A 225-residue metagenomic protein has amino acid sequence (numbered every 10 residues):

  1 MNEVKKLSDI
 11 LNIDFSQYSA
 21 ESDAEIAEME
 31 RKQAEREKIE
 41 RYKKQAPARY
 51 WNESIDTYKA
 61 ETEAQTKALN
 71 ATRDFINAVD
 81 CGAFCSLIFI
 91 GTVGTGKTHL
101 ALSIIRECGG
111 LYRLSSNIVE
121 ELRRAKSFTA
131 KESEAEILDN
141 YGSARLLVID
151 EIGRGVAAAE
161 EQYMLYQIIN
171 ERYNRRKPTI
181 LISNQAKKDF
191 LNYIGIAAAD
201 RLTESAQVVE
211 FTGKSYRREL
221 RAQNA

Functional and structural regions predicted by a protein language model:
M1-K67, D74, V208-V209, G213 (+1 more regions): A short, basic N-terminal segment
T66-T72, I105, G109-S143, V156-A159: Short glycine-rich substrate-engagement loop in P-loop NTPases that contacts/grips substrate
N70-D80: Pre-Walker A adenine-sensing motif
C81-A101: Walker A/P-loop nucleotide-binding motif
C85, S143-L146, R175-L181: Loop/turn-to-beta-strand initiation segments
I118-A125, I152-A225: Replace "adjacent to P-loop NTPase cores in ATP/GTP-dependent enzymes" with "adjacent to NTP-binding cores
